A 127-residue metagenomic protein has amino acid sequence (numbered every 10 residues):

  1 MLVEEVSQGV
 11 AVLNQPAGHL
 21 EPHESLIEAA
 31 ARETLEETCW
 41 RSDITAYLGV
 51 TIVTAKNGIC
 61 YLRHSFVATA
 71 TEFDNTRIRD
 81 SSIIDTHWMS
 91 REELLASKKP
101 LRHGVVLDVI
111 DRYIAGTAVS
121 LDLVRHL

Functional and structural regions predicted by a protein language model:
M1-E4, D74-I78, L121: Short, well-ordered strand-loop elements centered on a beta-strand within folded domains, enriched for acidic residues
M1-E5, P22, A115: Short N-terminal signal/transit or membrane-insertion segments and the immediately adjacent low-complexity/disordered
M1-Q15, S42-A46: N-terminal strand-loop-strand
L20-D43, I52-G104, H126-L127: Unchanged
L48-V50: A short glycine-rich, hydrophobically flanked beta-strand micro-motif that places a catalytic Asp/Glu for divalent metal
L107-L127: Charged phosphate-binding loop/patch that engages nucleotide di/tri-phosphates or the phosphate backbone of nucleic
